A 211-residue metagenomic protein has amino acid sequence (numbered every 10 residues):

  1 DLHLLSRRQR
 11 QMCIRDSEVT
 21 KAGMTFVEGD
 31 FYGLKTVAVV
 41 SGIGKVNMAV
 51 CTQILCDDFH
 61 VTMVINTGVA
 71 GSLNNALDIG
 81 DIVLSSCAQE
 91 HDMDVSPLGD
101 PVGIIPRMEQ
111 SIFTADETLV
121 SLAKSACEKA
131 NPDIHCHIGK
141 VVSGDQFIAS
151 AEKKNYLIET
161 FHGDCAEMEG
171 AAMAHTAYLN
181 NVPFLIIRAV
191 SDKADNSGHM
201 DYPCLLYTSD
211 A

Functional and structural regions predicted by a protein language model:
D1-R10, I14, Y207-A211: Single conserved hydrophobic/aromatic residue that forms the stacking wall/gate of nucleotide- or nucleobase-binding
R7-Q11, R15-T114: Metabolite-binding pocket within alpha/beta catalytic cores that recognizes anionic/polar moieties
V37-G42, K140-V142, I187: Active-site-proximal beta-strand elements of phosphoester/diester hydrolases
G68, V141, E169: Short, conserved catalytic/metal-binding motifs centered on acidic residues
L73-F161: Mid-sequence, gly/pro-rich, charge-dense loop/helix-turn segments that line enzyme active sites
I148-I186, S191: A C-terminal functional module that forms or caps the active site or interfaces directly with catalytic machinery
A194-S209: His/Asp/Glu-rich mid-to-C-terminal helical/loop segments that flank catalytic regions of hydrolases
